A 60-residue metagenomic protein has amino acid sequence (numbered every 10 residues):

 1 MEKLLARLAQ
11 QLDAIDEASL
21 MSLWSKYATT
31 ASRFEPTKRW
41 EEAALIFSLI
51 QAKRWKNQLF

Functional and structural regions predicted by a protein language model:
M1-F60: Basic helix-extension-helix modules of the SAP/HeH family
